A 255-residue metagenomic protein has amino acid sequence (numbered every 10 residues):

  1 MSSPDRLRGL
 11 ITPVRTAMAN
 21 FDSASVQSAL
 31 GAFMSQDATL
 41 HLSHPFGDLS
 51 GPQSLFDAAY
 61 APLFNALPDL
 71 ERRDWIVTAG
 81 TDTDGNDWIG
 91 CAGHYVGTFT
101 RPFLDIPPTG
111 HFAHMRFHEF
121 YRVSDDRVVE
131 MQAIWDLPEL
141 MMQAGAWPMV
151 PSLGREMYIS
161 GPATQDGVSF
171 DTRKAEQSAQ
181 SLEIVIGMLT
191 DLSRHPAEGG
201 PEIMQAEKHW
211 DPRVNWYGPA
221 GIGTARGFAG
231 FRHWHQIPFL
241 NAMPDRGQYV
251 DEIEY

Functional and structural regions predicted by a protein language model:
M1-Y255: C-terminal and inter-domain tail/linker signature
